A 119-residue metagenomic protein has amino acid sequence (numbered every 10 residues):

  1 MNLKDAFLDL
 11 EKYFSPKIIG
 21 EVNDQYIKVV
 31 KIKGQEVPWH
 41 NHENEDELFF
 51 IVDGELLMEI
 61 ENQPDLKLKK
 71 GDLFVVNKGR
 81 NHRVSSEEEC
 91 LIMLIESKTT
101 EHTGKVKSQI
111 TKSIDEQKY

Functional and structural regions predicted by a protein language model:
M1-K28, K107-Y119: A short, N-terminal "cap"/entry segment at the start of jelly-roll beta-barrel domains of the cupin/DSBH fold
N23, V52-D53, K69-K70, E88: A cytosolic small-molecule/anion-sensing beta-strand core signal
Y26-E43: Conserved short histidine dyad/triad with adjacent acidic residue
Q35, N44-L56, E61-N62: Glycine- and acidic-residue-biased ligand/ion/polar-headgroup-sensing regions
N41-N44, S86-E88: Short glycine/proline-enriched turns and hinge-like loops at secondary-structure junctions
N62-G79: Short acidic-glycine-tyrosine-enriched beta hairpin
K78-V106: Ligand-binding loop in jelly-roll beta-barrel domains
